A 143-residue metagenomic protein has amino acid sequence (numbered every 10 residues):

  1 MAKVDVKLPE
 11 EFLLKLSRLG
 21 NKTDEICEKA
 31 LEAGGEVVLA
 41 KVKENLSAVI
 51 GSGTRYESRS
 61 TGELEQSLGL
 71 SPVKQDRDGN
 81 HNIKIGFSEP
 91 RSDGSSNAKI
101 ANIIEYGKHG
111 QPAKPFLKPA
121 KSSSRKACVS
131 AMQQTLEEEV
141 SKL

Functional and structural regions predicted by a protein language model:
M1-K84, S92, A98-L143: Short, Lys/Arg-rich flexible segments
